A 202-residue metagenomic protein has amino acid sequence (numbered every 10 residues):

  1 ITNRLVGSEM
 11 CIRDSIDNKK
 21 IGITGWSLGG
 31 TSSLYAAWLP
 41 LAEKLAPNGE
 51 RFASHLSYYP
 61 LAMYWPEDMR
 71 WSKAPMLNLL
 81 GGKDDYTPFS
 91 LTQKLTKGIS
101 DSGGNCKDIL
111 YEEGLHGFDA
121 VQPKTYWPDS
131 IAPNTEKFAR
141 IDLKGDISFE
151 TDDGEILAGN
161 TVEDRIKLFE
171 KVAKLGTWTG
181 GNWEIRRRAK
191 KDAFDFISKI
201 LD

Functional and structural regions predicted by a protein language model:
I1-G7, C11-I12: Single conserved hydrophobic/aromatic residue that forms the stacking wall/gate of nucleotide- or nucleobase-binding
R13-D14, L41-N48, S102: Alpha-helix termini
S15-S27: Alpha/beta-hydrolase fold nucleophile elbow
G30-L45: Short glycine-enriched nucleophile-adjacent loop and the immediately C-terminal alpha-helix near the catalytic center
A37-L41, S100-D101, S198-D202: Sec-exported extracytoplasmic/periplasmic mature domains
P47-E113: The feature captures the conserved acid-bearing segment of alpha/beta-hydrolase catalytic domains
N105-D202: C-terminal catalytic histidine-bearing segment of alpha/beta-hydrolase fold enzymes
